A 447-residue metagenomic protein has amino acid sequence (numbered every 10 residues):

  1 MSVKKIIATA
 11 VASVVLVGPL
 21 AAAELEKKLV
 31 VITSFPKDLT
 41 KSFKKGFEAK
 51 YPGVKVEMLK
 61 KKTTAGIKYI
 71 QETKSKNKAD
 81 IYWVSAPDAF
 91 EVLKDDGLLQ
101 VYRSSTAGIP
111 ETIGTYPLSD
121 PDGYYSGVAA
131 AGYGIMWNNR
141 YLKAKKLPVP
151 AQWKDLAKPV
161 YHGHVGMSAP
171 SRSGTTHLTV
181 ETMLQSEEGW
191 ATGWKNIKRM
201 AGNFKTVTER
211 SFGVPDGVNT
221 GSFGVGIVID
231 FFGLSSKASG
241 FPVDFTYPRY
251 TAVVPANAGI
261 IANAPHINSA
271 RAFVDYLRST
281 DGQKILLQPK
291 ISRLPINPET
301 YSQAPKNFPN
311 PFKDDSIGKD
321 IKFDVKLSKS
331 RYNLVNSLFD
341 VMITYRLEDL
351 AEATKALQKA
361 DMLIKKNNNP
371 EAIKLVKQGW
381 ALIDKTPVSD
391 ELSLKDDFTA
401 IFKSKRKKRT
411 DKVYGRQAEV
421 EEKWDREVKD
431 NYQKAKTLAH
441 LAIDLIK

Functional and structural regions predicted by a protein language model:
A23-E91: Early extracytoplasmic/lumenal segment of secretory-pathway proteins
S34-K41, T64, K78-N219: Extracytoplasmic ligand-binding site segments that recognize negatively charged/polar headgroups
N77-V84, V207, G224-I229, D244-T246: Paired acidic/hydrophobic, glycine-rich loop segments that form the ligand-binding mouth/hinge of periplasmic-binding
D88-V92, N219, G224-P242: A ligand-binding cleft/hinge motif common to bilobed small-molecule-binding domains
A131, N196-A201, A238-A264: Periplasmic-binding protein-like
M136-Y141, V253-I267, I285-L286: A bilobed periplasmic-binding-protein/Venus flytrap-type ligand-binding module shared by bacterial periplasmic
I261-S269, V274-L327: Mature extracytoplasmic/periplasmic domains
A360-K447: C-terminal non-catalytic accessory extensions
